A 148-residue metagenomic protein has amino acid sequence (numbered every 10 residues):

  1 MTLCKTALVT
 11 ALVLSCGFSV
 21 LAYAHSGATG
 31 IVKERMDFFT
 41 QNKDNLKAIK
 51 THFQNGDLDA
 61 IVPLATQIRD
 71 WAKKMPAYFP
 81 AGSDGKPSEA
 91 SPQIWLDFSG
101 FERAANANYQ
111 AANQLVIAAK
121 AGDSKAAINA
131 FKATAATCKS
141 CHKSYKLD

Functional and structural regions predicted by a protein language model:
M1-T10: Bacterial N-terminal signal peptides that target proteins for export
K5, G17, K139-H142: Secreted/luminal cysteine- and crosslink-motif detector
V9-S19: Bacterial N-terminal signal peptides
F18, K132-A135: Processing junctions and N-termini across compartments
F18-S26: Sec/Tat signal peptide C-region and signal peptidase I cleavage site
H25-A133: Extracytoplasmic c-type cytochrome modules immediately beyond a signal peptide or single-pass transmembrane anchor
T134-K146: The canonical Cys-X-X-Cys-His
